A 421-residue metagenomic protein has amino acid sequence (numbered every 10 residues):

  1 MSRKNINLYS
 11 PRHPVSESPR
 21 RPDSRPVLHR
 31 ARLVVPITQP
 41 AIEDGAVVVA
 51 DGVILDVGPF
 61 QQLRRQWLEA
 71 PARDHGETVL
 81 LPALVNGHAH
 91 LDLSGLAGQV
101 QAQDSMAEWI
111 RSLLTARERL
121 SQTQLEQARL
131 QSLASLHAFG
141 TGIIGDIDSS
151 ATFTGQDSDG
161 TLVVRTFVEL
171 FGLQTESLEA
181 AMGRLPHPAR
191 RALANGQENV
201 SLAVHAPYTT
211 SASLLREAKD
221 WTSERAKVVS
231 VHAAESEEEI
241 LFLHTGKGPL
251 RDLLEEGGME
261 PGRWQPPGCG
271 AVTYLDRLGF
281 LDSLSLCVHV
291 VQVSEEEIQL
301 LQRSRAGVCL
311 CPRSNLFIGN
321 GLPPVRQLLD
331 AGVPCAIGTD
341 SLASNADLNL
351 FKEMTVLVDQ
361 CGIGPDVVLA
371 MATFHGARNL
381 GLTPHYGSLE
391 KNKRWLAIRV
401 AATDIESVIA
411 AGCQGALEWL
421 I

Functional and structural regions predicted by a protein language model:
M1-G45, A50-L55, R65-Q66, T373-I421: Active-site microenvironment of metallo-dependent hydrolases
D23-R30, R65-E108, L130, A138: Replace "His-x-His-based motif
V79-L80, A97-G160, A181-N195: Alpha-helical scaffold segments that flank or form the walls of functional sites
A83-G87, I144-G145, V164-V168, V200-V204 (+4 more regions): Hydrophobic faces of well-ordered beta-strands that scaffold small-molecule active sites in alpha/beta enzyme cores
G95-Q127, R165-F171, E237-D282: Active-site gating loops and adjacent loop-to-helix segments of metal-dependent hydrolytic enzymes
G160-V164, W221-A226, F280-S283, L300-C309 (+1 more regions): Glycine-enriched alpha-helix->loop->beta-strand junction motifs that scaffold or abut catalytic
A203-K219, A233, L316-G319: Active-site glycine- and acidic-residue-rich loops that bind and position anionic ligands or nucleotide-like cofactors
D252, R277-L281, G321-A402, L420: His/Asp/Glu-enriched, well-ordered alpha-helical/loop segment that forms or immediately abuts the divalent-metal
